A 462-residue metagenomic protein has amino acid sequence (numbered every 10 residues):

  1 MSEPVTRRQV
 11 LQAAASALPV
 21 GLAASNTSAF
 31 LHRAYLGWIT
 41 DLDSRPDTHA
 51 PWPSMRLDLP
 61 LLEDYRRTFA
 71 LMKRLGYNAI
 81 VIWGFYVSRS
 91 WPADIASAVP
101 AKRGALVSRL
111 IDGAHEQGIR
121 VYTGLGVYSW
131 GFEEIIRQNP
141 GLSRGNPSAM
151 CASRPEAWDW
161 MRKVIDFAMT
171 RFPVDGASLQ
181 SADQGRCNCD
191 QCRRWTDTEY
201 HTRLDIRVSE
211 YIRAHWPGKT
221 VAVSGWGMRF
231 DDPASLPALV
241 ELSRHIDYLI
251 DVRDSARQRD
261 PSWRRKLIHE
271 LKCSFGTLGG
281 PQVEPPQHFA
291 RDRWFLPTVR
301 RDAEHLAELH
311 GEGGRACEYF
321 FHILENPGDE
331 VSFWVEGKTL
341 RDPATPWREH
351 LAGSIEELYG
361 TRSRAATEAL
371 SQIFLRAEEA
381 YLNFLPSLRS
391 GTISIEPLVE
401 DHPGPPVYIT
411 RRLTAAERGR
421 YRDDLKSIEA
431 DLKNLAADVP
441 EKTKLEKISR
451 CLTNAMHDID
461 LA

Functional and structural regions predicted by a protein language model:
S2-A17: N-terminal secretory signal peptides and thylakoid transit peptides that target proteins across membranes
A24-R33, L61-Y65, G118, D159 (+4 more regions): Substrate-binding groove of N-acetylhexosamine-processing glycoside hydrolases
S25-D159, K163-V174, R213, I268-L271 (+3 more regions): Feature activates predominantly on carbohydrate-active enzymes
M72, L179, S354: Conserved, mostly hydrophobic/aromatic
Y86-S88, L125-S129, D183-G185, G225-R229 (+2 more regions): Active-site-proximal loop/turn and secondary-structure-junction residues that shape catalytic pockets, frequently
D94-V99, I136-R144, C192-R194, L236-L239 (+1 more regions): Short low-complexity, flexible loop/linker segments enriched in glycine and/or proline with clustered acidic
Y128-W130, E134-P155, A177, A182-D205 (+2 more regions): Aromatic-lined, polymer-binding surfaces characteristic of secreted/periplasmic polysaccharide-degrading enzymes
